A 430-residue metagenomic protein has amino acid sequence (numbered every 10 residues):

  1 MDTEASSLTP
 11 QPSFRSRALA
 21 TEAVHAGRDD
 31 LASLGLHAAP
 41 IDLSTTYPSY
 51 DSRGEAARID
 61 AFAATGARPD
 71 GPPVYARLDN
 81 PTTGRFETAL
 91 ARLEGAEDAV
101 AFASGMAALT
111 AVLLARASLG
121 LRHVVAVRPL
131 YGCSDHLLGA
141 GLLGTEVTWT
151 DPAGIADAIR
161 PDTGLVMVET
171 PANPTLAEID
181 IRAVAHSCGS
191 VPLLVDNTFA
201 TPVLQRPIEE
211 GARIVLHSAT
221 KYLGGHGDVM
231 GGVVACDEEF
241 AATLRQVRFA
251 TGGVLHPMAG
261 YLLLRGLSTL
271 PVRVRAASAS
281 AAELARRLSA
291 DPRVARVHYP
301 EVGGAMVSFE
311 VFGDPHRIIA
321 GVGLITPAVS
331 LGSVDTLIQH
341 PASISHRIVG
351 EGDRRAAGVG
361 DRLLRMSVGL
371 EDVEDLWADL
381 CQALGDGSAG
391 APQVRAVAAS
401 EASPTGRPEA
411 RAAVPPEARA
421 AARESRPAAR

Functional and structural regions predicted by a protein language model:
M1-D70, S388-A396, S400, P408 (+2 more regions): N-terminal glycine-rich, Lys/His-bearing helix-loop that initiates the first secondary-structure elements of many
M1-S6, E97, H123, T148 (+3 more regions): PLP-dependent enzyme catalytic core of the Aspartate aminotransferase-like
D2-R15, A23-A32, D98-R293, H298: Conserved PLP-enzyme active-site core in the AAT-like
L31, P300-L364, V368, R395: Conserved C-terminal alpha-helix-loop-beta "cap" of PLP-dependent enzymes that closes/shapes the active-site mouth
P40, T46, D51-A107, C133-A140: Conserved N-terminal alpha-helix of the aminotransferase class I/II PLP-enzyme fold
P40-S44, A281-A282, H298-S308: Conserved glycine-rich beta-strand-loop-beta hairpin in the small C-terminal domain of fold type I
G95, R293-R296, L324, R362: Glycine-centered tight turns that cap/initiate beta-strands
T251-G252, V322-G332, A383-A391: A common structural junction motif
